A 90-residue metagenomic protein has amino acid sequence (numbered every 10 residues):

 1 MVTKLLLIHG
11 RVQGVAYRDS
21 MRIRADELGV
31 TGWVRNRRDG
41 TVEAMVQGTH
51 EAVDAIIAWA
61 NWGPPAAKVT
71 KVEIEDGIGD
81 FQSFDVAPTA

Functional and structural regions predicted by a protein language model:
M1-A90: Intrinsically disordered, low-complexity, mixed-charge
